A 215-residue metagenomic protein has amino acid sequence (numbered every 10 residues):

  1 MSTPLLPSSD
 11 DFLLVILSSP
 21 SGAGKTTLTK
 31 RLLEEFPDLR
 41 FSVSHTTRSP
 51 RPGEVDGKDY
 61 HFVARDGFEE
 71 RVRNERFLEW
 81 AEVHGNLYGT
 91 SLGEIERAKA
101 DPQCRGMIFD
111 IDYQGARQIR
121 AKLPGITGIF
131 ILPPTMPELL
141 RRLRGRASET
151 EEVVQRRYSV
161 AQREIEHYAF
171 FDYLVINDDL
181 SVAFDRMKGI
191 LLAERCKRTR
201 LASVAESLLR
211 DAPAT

Functional and structural regions predicted by a protein language model:
M1-V15: Extreme N-terminal, non-catalytic leader segments that precede Walker-type/kinase nucleotide-binding cores
S2-P4, S148, E166-T215: NTP-dependent small-molecule kinase module
S18-P20: P-loop (Walker A) phosphate-binding loop of NTP-binding proteins
K25: Conserved lysine of the Walker
L28-T29: Post-Walker A alpha-helix
E34-S42: Post-Walker A helix-loop "phosphate-sensing" segment adjacent to the P-loop in P-loop NTPases
T46-M107, Y113-R117: ATP-dependent small-molecule kinase phosphotransfer cores that center on conserved nucleotide phosphate-binding segments
G106-D112, A121-G145, I176-N177: Conserved phosphate-donor/acceptor-positioning beta-strand/loop module used by diverse small-molecule
